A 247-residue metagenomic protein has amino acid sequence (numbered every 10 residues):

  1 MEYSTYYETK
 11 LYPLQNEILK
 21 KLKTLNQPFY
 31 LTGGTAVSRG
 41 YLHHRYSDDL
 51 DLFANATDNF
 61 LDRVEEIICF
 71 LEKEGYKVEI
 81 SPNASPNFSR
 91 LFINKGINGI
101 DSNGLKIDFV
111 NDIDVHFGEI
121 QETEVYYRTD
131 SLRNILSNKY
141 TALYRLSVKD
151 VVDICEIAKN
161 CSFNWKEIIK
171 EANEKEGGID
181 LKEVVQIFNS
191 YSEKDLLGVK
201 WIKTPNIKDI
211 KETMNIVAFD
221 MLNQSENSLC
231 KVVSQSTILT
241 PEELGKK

Functional and structural regions predicted by a protein language model:
M1-K247: Compositionally biased terminal segments of proteins
